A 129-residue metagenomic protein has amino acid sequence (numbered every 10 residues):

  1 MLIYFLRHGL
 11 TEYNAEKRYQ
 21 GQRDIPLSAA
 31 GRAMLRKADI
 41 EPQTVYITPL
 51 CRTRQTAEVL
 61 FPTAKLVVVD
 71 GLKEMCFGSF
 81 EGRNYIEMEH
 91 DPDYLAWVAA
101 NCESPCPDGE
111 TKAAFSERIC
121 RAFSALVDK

Functional and structural regions predicted by a protein language model:
L2-A64, E110: Active-site-proximal alpha-helix that buttresses catalytic centers in soluble enzyme cores
Q22, M34, D91, L95 (+1 more regions): Alpha-helix termini
D24, C102, C120, S124-V127: A broad detector of the eukaryotic-type serine/threonine protein kinase catalytic domain
A30-M34, A114-R121: A non-catalytic, amphipathic alpha-helix used as a structural packing/dimerization or gating element in enzyme scaffolds
I40-E41, L126-K129: Glycine-rich phosphate-binding loop signature in dinucleotide/nucleotide-binding domains
T48-L50, G71, K129: Short, well-ordered beta-to-alpha junction loops that form the rim of enzyme active sites and present histidine/acidic
L60-R118: Phosphate-handling substructures
